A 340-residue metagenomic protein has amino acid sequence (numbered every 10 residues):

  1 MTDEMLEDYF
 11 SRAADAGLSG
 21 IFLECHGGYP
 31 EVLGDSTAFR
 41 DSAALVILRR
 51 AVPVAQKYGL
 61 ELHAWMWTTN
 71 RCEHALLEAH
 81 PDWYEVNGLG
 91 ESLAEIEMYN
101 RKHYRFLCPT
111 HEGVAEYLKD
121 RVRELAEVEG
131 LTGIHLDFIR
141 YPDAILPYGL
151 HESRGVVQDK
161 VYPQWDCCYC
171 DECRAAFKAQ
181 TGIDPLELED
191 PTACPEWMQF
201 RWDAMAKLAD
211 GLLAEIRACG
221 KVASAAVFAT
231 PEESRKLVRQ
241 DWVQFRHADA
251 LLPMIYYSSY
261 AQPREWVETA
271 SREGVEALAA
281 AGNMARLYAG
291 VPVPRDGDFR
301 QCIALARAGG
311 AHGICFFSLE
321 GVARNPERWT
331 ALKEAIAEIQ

Functional and structural regions predicted by a protein language model:
E4-Y29, V128-G133, F245-L251, A306-G313: Catalytic domains of carbohydrate-active enzymes, especially glycoside hydrolases
Y9-F10, G27-N70, M198-C219: Aromatic-lined substrate-binding rim segments of carbohydrate-active enzymes
D35-D41, N70-N100, F138-L186: Aromatic- and acidic-residue-enriched segments that line the glycan-binding/catalytic groove of carbohydrate-active
H63-E129: Active-site-adjacent "subsite" loops/lids of carbohydrate-active enzymes
H63-T68, H135-P142, C167-Y169, C173-L237 (+1 more regions): Aromatic-lined carbohydrate-recognition surfaces of secreted/lumenal glycan-active proteins
R71, A144, L212, V222-A261 (+1 more regions): Substrate-binding cleft/loops of secretory-pathway carbohydrate-active enzymes
D137, A175-A193, V238-W266, F317-V322: Aromatic- and acid-rich polysaccharide-binding/catalytic face of secreted or lumenal carbohydrate-active enzymes
A248-W266, A270, G274, A281-Q340: Substrate-binding cleft of secreted/luminal carbohydrate-active enzymes
